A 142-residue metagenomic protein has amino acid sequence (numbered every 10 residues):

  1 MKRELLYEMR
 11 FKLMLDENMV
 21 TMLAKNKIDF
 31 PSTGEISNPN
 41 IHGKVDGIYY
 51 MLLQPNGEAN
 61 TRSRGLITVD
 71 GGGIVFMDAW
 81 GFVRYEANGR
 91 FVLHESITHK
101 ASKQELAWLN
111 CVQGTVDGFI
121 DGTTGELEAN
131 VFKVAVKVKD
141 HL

Functional and structural regions predicted by a protein language model:
M1-L142: Beta-strand-enriched cores of mature, soluble protein domains
